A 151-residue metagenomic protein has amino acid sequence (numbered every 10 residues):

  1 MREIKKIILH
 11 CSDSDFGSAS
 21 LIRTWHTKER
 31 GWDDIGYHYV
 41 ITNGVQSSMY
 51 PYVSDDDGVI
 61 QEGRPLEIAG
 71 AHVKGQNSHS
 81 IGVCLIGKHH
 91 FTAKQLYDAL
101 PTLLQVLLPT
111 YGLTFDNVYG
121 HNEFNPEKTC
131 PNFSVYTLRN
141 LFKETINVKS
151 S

Functional and structural regions predicted by a protein language model:
M1-S12, F16, I41-I60, Q76-S151: Basic/polar, cationic surfaces and motifs that engage anionic cell-wall and phosphate/carboxylate ligands
L21-R23: Charge-rich, low-complexity N-terminal segments
E29-R30, V73: Short Gly/Pro-enriched turn/cap motifs at secondary-structure boundaries
G31-W32, L113: Helix N-cap/coil-helix junction residues
D33-V40: Glycine- and aromatic-enriched membrane insertion/assembly motifs of diderm outer-membrane and organelle channel
G63-A71: Alpha-helical scaffolding within the catalytic cores of extracellular/periplasmic polymer-degrading hydrolases
